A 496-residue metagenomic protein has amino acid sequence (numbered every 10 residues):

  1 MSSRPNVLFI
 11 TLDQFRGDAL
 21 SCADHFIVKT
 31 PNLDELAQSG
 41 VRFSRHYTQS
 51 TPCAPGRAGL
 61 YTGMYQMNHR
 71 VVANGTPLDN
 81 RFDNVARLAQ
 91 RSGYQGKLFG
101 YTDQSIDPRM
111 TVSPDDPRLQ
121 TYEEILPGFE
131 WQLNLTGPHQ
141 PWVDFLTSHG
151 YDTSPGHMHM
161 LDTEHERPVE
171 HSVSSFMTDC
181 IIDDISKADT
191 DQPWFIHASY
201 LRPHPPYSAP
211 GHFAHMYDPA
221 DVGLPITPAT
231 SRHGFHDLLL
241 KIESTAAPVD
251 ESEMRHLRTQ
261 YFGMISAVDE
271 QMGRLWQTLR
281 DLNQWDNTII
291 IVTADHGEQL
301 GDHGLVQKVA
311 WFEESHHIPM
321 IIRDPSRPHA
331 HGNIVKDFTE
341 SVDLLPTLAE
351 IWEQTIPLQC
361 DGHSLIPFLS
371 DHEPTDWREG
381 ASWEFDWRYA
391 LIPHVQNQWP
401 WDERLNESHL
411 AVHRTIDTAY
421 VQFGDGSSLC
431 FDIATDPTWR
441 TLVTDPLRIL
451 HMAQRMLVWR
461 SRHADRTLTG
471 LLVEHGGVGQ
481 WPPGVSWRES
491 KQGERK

Functional and structural regions predicted by a protein language model:
M1-P5, R16, R42, Q192 (+2 more regions): Long, internal low-complexity/basic segments
M1-V41, S50, Q90, G211 (+1 more regions): Active-site-proximal N-terminal segment of extracellular/periplasmic enzymes that hydrolyze or transfer
S3-V7, R109-V143, H171-P228, R280-I289: Active-site regions of oxyanion-processing enzymes, predominantly non-cytosolic
V7-D13, A89, F195-A198, Y217 (+5 more regions): A short aromatic-rich beta-strand->coil structural motif
A23-R57, G63-M64, N68-R70, G93-G96 (+2 more regions): Short, structured active-site-proximal loop/turn typified by the sulfatase FGly-forming signature C/S-X-P-X-R
V28, P206-H212, Q277-N333, D337-E340: Histidine-centered active-site microenvironments of extracellular/periplasmic hydrolases and transferases
T62-R167: Catalytic-site neighborhoods of secreted/periplasmic enzymes that process anionic sulfate/phosphate groups
P114, Y122-W131, L135-P141, H296-D302 (+4 more regions): C-terminal cap/loop subdomain of S1 sulfatases and analogous C-terminal strand-loop tails that border
